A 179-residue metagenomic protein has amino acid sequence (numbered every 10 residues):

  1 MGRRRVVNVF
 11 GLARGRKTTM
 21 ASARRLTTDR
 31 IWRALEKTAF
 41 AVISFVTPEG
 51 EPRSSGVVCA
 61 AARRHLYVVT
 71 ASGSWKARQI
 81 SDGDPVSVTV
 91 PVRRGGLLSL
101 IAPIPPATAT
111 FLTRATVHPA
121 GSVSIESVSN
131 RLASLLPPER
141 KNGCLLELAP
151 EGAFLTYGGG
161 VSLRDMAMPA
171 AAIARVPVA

Functional and structural regions predicted by a protein language model:
G2-L26, L100-A179: Charged, gly/pro-rich active-site loop segments
N8, W32, G50-R53: N-proximal short alpha-helices
A21-A41: Short, basic/aromatic recognition patches
E36-T38, P52-S54, R140-G143, P150: Short gly/pro-enriched beta-turn/loop segments at secondary-structure junctions
T38, D84, N130-L132: Alpha-helix boundary/capping residues
T38-G73, R78-I80, S87-V92, L98-I101: Short beta-strand segments
H65, P85, G152-F154: Structural motif
